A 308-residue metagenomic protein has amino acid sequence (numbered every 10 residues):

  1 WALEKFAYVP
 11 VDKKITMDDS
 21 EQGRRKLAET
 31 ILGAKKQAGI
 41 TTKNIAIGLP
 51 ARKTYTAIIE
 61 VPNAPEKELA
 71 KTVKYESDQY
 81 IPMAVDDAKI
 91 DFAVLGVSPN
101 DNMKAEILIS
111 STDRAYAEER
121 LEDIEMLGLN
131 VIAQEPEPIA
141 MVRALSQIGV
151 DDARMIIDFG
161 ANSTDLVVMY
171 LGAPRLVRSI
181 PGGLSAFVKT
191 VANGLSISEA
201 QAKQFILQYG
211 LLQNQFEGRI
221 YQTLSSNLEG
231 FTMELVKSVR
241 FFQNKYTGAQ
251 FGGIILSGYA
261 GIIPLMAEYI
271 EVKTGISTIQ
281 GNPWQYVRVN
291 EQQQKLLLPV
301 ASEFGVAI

Functional and structural regions predicted by a protein language model:
W1-E4, I47, N102-Q204, F231: Small-residue (GG/TT-enriched) beta-loop-alpha framework at ligand/catalytic clefts
W1-E76, E118-R120, G128: Non-catalytic, solvent-exposed interaction/assembly segments
A28-G39, I148-D152, E234-F241: Phosphate-interacting basic helix/loop segments used at nucleotide- and nucleic-acid interfaces
T42-N44, D152, F251: A general structural motif
G48-Q147, G253, Q280-V289, Q293: Active-site neighborhood for divalent-cation/phosphate handling
G194, Q204-G253, A260: Adenine-nucleotide phosphate-binding core of ATP-dependent small-molecule kinases
A249-I279, P283-Q285: Glycine-rich phosphate-binding loops at beta-strand->alpha-helix junctions
P299-I308: Acidic, glycine/GT-rich loop-and beta-edge segments that sit at the periphery of enzyme/chaperone cores
